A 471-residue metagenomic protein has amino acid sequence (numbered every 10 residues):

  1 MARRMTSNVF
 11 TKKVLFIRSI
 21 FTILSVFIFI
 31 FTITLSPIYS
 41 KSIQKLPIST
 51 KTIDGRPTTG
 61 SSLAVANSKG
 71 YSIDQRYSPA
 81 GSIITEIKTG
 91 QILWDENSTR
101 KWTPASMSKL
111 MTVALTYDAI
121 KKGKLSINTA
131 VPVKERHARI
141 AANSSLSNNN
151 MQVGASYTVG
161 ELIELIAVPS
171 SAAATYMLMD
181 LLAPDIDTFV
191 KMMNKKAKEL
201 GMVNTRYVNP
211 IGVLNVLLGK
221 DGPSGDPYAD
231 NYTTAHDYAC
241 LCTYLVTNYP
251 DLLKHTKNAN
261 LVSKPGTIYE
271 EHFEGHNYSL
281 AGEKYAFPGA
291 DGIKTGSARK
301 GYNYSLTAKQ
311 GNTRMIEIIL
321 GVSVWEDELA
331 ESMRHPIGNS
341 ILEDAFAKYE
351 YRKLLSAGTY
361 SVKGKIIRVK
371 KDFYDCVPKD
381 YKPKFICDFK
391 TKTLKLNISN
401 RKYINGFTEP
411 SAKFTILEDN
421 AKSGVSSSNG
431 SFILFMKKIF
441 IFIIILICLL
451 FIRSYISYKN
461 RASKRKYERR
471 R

Functional and structural regions predicted by a protein language model:
M1-L15, Y458-R471: N-terminal Lys/Arg-rich, disordered targeting/topogenic segments
M5-F10, L15-L24, F31, L35 (+3 more regions): Intrinsically disordered, low-complexity segments enriched in Ser/Pro/Gly/Ala and basic residues
T11-F16, L162, S431, F435: Hydrophobic, aromatic-rich alpha-helical transmembrane segments and their membrane-interface anchor motifs
I17-I38, I439-S457: Sec-dependent N-terminal signal peptides of Gram-positive bacterial secreted proteins and lipoproteins
T32, D74-R76, G123-L125, E199 (+3 more regions): A generic structural signal for short, solvent-exposed coil/turn residues that cap or connect secondary-structure
L35-S36, T89, A138, M315 (+2 more regions): Generic "edge-of-domain/loop-turn" microfeature
K41-A235, V246: Active-site-adjacent loops and short helices of periplasmic peptidoglycan-processing enzymes
R206, G219, P223-F442, I452-R470: Domain-terminus/edge residues, biased toward the C-terminal soluble/receptor-binding domains of extracytoplasmic
